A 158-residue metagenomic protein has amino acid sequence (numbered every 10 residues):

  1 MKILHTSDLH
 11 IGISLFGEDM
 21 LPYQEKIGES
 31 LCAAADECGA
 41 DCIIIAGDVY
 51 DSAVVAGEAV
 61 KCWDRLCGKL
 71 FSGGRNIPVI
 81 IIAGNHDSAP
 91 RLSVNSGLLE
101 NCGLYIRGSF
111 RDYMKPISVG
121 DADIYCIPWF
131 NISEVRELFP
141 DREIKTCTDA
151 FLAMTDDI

Functional and structural regions predicted by a protein language model:
M1-G68, R75-N76: N-terminal active-site segment of His-dependent metallophosphoesterases
D41, V79, S118: Active-site-proximal cofactor/substrate-binding loop regions of enzyme domains
I44, P78-I80, D123-Y125: A structural signal for isolated positions on well-ordered beta-strands in alpha/beta enzyme cores
V55, G68, A83-I158: His/Asp/Glu-rich metal-coordinating catalytic cores of metallo-dependent phosphodiesterases/hydrolases acting on
G74, I82: Short, basic/aromatic recognition patches that contact phosphate-bearing ligands
